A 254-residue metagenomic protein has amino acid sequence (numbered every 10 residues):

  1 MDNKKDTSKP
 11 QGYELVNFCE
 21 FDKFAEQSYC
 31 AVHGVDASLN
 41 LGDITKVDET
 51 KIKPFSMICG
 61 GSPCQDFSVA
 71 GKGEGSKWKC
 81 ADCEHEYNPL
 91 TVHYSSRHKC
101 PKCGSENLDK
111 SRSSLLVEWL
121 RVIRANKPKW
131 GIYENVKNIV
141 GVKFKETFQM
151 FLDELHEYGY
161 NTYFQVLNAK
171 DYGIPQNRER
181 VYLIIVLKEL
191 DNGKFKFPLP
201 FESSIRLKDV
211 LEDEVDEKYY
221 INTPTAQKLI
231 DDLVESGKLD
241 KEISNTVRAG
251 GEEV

Functional and structural regions predicted by a protein language model:
M1-K46: SAM cofactor-binding core of SAM-dependent methyltransferases, primarily the Rossmann-like beta-alpha-beta module
F18, L41, C59, I132-Y133: Generic enzyme active-site microenvironment
A31, G60, R124-A125: Solvent-exposed polar/charged
D43, G61, L167: Active-site glycine-centered loops adjacent to acidic/histidine catalytic or metal-binding residues that shape
V47-F55, F67-V254: Class I S-adenosyl-L-methionine
F55-G61: Short SAM/SAH-binding signature in class I
C64: Flexible cofactor-recognition loop at the NAD(P)H-binding site of Rossmann-like short-chain dehydrogenase/reductase
